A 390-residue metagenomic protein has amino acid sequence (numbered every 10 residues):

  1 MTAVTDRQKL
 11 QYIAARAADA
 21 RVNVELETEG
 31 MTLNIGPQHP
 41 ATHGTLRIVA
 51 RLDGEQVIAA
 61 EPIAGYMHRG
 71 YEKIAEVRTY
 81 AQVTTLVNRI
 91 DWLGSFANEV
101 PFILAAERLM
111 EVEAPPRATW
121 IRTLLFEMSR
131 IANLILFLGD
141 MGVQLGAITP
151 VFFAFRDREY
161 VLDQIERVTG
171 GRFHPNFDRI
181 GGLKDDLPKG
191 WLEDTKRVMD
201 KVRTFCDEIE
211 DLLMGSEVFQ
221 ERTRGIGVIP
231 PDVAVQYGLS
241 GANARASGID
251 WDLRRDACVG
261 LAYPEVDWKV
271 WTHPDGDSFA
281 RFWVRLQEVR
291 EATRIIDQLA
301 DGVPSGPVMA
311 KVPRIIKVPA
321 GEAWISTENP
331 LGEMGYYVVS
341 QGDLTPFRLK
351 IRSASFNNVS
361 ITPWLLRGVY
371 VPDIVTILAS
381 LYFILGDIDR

Functional and structural regions predicted by a protein language model:
T2-R47, R51-R348, R352-R390: Active-site bordering "gate/hinge" segments that shape substrate access to catalytic or cofactor-binding pockets
